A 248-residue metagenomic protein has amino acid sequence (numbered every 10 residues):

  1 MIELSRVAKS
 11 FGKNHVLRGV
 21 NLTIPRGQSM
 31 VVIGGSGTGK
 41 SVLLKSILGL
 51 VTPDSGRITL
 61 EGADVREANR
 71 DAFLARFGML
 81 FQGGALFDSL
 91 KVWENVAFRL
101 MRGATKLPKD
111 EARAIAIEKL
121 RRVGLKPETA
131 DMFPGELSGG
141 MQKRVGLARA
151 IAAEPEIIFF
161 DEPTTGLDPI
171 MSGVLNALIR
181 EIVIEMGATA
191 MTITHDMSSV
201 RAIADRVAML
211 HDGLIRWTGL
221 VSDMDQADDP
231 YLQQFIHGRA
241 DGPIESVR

Functional and structural regions predicted by a protein language model:
L48: Helix-to-loop junction immediately C-terminal to a conserved catalytic motif
V65-G78, K109, M224-A227: ABC ATPase NBD coupling module
L90-F98: Short coil-to-helix segment of the ABC ATPase nucleotide-binding domain corresponding to the Q-loop/switch region
K109-E128: Conserved ABC ATPase "signature" region
F133-L137, M141: Conserved ABC ATPase signature
E154: Conserved catalytic motifs of ABC-family nucleotide-binding domains
I158-D161: Catalytic Walker B motif of ABC-type/P-loop ATPase nucleotide-binding domains
